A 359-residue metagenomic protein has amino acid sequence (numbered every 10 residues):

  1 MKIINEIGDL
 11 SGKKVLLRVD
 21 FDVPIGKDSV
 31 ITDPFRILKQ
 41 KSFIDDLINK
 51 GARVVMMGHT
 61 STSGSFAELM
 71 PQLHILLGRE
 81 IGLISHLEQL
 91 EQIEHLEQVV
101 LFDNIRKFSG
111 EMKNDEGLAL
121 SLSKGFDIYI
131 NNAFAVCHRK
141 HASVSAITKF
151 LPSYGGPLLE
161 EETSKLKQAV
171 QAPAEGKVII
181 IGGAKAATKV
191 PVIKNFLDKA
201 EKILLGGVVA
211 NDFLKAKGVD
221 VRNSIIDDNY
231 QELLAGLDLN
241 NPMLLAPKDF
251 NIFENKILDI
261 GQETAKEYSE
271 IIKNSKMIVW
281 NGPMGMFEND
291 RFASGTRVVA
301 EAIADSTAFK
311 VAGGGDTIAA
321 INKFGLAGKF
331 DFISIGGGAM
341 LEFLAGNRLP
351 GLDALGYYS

Functional and structural regions predicted by a protein language model:
M1-S359: Active-site loop-to-helix "anion-binding N-cap" substructures in soluble metabolic enzymes
